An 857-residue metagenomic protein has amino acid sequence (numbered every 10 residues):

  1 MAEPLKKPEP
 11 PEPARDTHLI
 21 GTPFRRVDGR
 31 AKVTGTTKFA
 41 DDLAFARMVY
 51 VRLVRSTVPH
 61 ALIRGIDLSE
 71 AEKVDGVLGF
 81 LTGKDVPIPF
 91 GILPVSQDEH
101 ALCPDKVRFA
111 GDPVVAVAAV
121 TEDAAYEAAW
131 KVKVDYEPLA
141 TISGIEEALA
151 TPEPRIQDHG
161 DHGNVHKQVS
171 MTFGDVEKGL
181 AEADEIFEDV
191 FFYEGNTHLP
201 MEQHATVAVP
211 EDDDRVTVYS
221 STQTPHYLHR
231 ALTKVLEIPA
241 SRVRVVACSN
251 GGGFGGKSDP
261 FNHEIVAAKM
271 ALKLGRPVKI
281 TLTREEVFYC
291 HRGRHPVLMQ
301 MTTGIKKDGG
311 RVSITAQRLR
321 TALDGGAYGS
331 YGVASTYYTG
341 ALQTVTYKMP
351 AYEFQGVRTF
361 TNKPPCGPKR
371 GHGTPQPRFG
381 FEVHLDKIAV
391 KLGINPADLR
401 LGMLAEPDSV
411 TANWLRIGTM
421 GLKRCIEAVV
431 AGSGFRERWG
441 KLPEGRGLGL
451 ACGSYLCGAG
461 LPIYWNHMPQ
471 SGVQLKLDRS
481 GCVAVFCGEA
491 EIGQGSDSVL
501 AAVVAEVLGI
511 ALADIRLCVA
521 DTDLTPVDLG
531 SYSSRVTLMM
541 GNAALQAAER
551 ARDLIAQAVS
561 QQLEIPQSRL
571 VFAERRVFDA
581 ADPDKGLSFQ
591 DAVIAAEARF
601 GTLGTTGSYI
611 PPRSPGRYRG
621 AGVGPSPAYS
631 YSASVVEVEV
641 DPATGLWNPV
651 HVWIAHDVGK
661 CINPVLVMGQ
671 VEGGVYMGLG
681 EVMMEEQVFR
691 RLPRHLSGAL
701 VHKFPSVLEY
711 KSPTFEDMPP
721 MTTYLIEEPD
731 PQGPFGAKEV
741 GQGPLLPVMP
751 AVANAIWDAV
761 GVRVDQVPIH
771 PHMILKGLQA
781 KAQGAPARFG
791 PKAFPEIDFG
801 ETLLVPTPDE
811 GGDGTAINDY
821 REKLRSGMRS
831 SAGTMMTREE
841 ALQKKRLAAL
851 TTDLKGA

Functional and structural regions predicted by a protein language model:
M1-V165, I186, G460, G856-A857: Flexible, low-hydrophobicity surface segments
T22, D28-A31, G163-T206, P296-V383 (+4 more regions): Glycine-rich loop/linker segments at domain edges
V27-A31, W130-S143, Q223-P225, R230 (+7 more regions): Extended active-site and interfacial segments that coordinate phosphate-rich ligands in large catalytic machineries
A31, T37, A205-P210, L298-K307 (+6 more regions): Short beta-strand elements
V74, G83-K84, E237-R242, L272-I280 (+3 more regions): C-terminal catalytic domains of large/alpha subunits in multi-subunit enzymes
F90-V95, A128-K131, S220, H229-A231 (+12 more regions): Short acidic, glycine/serine/threonine-rich loops at helix termini
P152-L236, M403-C482, R617, L696-Y724 (+1 more regions): Helix-loop-helix junctions that connect adjacent transmembrane helices in secondary transporters/permeases, recognized
R244, S249, G253-G275, K279-L282 (+1 more regions): Thiamine diphosphate
